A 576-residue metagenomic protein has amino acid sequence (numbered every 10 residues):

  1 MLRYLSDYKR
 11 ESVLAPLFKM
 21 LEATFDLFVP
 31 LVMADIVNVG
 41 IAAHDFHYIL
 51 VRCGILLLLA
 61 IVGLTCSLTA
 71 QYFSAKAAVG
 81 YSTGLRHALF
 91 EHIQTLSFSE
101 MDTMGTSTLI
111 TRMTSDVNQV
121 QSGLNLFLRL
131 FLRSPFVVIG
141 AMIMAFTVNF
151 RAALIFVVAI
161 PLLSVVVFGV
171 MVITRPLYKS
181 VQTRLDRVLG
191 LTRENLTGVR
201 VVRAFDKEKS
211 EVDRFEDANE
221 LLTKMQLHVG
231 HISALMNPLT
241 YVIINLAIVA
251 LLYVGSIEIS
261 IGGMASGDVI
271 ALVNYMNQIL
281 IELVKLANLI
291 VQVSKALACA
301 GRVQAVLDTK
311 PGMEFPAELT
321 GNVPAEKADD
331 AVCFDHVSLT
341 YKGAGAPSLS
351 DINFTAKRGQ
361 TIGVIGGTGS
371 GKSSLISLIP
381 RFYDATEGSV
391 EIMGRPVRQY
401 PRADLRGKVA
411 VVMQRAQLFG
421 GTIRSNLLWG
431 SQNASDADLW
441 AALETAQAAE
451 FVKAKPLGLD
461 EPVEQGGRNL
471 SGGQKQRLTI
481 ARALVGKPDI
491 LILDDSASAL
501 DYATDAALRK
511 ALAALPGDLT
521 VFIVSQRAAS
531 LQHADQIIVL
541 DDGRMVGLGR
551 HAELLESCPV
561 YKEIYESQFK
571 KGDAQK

Functional and structural regions predicted by a protein language model:
M1-D7, L109: A short amphipathic helical element positioned immediately N-terminal to and/or at the very start of a transmembrane
S6, S12-T69, F73, F146-R151 (+1 more regions): Transmembrane helix-loop-helix hairpins at lipid-water interfaces of multipass membrane proteins, especially the type-1
D7-R10, T95-S99, S115-L124, L128 (+8 more regions): An intracellular "coupling" helix at the cytosolic face of ABC transporter transmembrane type-1 domains
L17, F25-V29, G54, C66 (+5 more regions): Hydrophobic alpha-helical transmembrane segments of ABC transporter permease domains
A43-H44, V79, H87-T111, S115-V117 (+5 more regions): Short intracellular "coupling" helices and adjacent cytoplasmic loop segments at the cytosolic face of multi-pass
H44-V51, M144-V158, H228-R302, V306-L307: Helix-loop-helix
V323-K576: ABC-type nucleotide-binding domain
